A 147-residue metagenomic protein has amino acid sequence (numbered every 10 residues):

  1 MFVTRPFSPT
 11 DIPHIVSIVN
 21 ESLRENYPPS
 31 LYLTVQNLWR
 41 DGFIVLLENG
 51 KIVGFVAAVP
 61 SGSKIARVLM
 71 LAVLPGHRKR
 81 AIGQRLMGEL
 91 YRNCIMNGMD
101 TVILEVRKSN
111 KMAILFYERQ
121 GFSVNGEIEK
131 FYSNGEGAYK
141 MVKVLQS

Functional and structural regions predicted by a protein language model:
F2-G76, M87-N97, V144-Q146: Acetyl-CoA-dependent GNAT
V35-L38, S109, F131-S133: A short beta-turn/loop motif at secondary-structure boundaries
G50, G54, A81-G83, G121: Conserved phosphate-binding and hydrolysis motifs of nucleotide-dependent enzymes
L74, R78, R107-S109: Residue-level recognition of the GNAT/N-acetyltransferase active site
K79-R92, K111, L115-R119: Conserved acetyl-CoA-binding loop-helix of GNAT-fold acetyltransferases
R80, Q84, E136-L145: Accessory recognition modules or surfaces
I103-E105, E118, S123-K140: Conserved catalytic-core motifs of GNAT/GCN5-like acyltransferases
